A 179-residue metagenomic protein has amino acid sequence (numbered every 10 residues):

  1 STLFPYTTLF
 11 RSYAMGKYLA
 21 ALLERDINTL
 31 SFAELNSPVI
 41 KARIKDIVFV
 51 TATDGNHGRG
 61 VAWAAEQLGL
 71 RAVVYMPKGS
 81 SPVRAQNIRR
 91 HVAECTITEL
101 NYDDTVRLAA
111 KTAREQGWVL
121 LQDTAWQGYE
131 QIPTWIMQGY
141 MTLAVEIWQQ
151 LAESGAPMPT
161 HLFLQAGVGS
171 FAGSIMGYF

Functional and structural regions predicted by a protein language model:
S1-F179: PLP-dependent amino-acid enzyme catalytic core
